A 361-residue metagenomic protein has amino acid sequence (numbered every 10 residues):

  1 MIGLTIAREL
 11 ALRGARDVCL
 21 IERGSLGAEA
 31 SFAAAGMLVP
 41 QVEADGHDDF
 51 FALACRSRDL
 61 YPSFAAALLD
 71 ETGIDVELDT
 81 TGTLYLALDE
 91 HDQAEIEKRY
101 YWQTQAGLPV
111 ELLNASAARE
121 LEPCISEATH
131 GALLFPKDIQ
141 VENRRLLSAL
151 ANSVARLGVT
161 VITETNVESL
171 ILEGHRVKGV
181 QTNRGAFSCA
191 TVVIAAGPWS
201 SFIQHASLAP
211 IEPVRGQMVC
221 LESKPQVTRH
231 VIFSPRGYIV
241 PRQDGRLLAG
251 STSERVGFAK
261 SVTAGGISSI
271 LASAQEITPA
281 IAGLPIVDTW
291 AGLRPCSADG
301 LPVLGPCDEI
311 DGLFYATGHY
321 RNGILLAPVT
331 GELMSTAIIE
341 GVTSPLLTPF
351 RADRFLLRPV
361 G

Functional and structural regions predicted by a protein language model:
G3-L4: N-terminal Rossmann-fold NAD(P) dinucleotide-binding loop
R8-R13, I21-R23, G36-L38, I74-L78 (+2 more regions): Active-site substrate-recognition segment that forms the wall of the catalytic cavity or substrate channel
E22, N114-A115, T163-T165, D288-W290: Short loop/edge segments at beta-strand edges and connector loops that shape dinucleotide/nucleotide cofactor-binding
M37-A117, L121, S273-Q275: Dinucleotide-binding Rossmann-like beta1-alpha1 core, especially the glycine-rich loop that anchors the ADP
A52-C55, L86-E95, L133-N152, S261-G266 (+1 more regions): Short beta-strand to alpha-helix junction loop
I74-L86, R99, A106, E111-L157 (+3 more regions): Helix-loop-beta segment of a Rossmann-like dinucleotide-binding subdomain
V110, N143, T278-G361: C-terminal catalytic lobe of FAD-dependent flavoproteins
A132-T191, A195: Helical element adjacent to the flavin cofactor pocket in flavoenzyme catalytic cores
